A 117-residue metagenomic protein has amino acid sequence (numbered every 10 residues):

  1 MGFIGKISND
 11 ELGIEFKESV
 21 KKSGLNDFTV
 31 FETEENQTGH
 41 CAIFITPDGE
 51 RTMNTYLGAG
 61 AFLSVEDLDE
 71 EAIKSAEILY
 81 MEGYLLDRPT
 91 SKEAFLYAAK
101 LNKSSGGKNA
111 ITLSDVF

Functional and structural regions predicted by a protein language model:
M1-K6, E11-E18, K22, C41 (+1 more regions): Glycine-rich phosphate/adenosyl-contacting loop at the front of the ribokinase-like
I4, L12, T38-H40, D48 (+2 more regions): Short glycine-rich loop/turn motifs that provide flexible caps or phosphate-binding loops at active sites
G5-N9, F28-Q37: Beta-strand->loop->alpha-helix junctions that form or flank phosphate-binding loops in nucleotide-handling enzymes
K17-E32, I45-F117: Ribokinase/PfkB-type carbohydrate-kinase core domain
